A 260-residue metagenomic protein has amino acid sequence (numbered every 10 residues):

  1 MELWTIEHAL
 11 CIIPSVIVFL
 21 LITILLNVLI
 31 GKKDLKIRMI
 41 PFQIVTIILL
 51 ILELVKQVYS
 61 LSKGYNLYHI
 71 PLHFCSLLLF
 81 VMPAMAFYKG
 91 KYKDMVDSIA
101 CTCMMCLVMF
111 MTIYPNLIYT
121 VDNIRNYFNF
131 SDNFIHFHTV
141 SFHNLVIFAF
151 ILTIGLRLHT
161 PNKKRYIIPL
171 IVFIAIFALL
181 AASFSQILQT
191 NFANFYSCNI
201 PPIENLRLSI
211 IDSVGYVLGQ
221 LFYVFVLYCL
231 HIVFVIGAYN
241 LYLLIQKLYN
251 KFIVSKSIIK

Functional and structural regions predicted by a protein language model:
M1-H8, V28-I40, L54-N66, F128: Short juxtamembrane and helix-loop transition motifs at transmembrane-helix boundaries in membrane proteins
L3-V16, I168-I176, Q186-I236: Membrane-interface transmembrane-helix boundary segments in multi-pass integral membrane proteins
I12-L21, P71-V81, A100, C106 (+1 more regions): Membrane-embedded alpha-helical segments of multi-pass membrane proteins, especially the transmembrane helices
I22-L25, V81-A86, L145-Y166: Alpha-helical transmembrane segments in multipass membrane proteins, preferentially the mid-helix core
D34-I47, K93-C101, Y166-L170: Membrane-interfacial loop-to-transmembrane alpha-helix junctions, especially the N-terminal start
I48-V58, M104-N116, I174-S183: Aromatic-anchored segments of alpha-helical transmembrane domains
S62-V96: Hydrophobic/aromatic-rich structural module bridging two neighboring secondary-structure elements via a short loop
A84-I154: Membrane-proximal helix-loop-helix units in multi-pass membrane proteins
